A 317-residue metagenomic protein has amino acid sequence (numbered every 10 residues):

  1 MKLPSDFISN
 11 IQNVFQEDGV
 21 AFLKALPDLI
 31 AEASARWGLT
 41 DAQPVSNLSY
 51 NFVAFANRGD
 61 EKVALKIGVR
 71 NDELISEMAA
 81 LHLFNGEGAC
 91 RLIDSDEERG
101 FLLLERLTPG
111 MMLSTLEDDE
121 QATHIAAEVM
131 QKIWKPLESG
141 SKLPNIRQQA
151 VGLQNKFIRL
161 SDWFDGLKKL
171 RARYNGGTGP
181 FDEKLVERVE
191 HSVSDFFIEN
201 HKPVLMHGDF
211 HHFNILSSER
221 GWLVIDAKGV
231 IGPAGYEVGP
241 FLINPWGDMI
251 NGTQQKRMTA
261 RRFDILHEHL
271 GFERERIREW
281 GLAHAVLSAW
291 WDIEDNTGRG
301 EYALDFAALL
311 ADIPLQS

Functional and structural regions predicted by a protein language model:
M1-G88, S218-G221, L310-S317: Conserved NTP-binding catalytic cores of kinases and kinase-like/nucleotidyltransferase enzymes across multiple kinase
F22-A25, E73, Q121-I125, L185 (+1 more regions): Soluble or luminal CAZymes and related metallo-dependent hydrolases
F22-S34, K135-G208, S218, E268: An alpha-helical support segment within catalytic cores of ATP-dependent transferases
P27, D60-L103, M111-I133: A conserved alpha-helical element in kinase catalytic cores
V45, Y50-N57, A64, L92 (+1 more regions): Active-site acidic catalytic loop and adjacent metal/ATP-binding pocket of ATP-dependent phosphoryl transfer enzymes
G59, R70, G86, F101-D119 (+3 more regions): A glycine-centered beta->alpha junction motif in the catalytic cores of kinase/phosphotransferase enzymes
S217-D264, E268-G271, G298-L315: Active-site Asp-x-Gly
